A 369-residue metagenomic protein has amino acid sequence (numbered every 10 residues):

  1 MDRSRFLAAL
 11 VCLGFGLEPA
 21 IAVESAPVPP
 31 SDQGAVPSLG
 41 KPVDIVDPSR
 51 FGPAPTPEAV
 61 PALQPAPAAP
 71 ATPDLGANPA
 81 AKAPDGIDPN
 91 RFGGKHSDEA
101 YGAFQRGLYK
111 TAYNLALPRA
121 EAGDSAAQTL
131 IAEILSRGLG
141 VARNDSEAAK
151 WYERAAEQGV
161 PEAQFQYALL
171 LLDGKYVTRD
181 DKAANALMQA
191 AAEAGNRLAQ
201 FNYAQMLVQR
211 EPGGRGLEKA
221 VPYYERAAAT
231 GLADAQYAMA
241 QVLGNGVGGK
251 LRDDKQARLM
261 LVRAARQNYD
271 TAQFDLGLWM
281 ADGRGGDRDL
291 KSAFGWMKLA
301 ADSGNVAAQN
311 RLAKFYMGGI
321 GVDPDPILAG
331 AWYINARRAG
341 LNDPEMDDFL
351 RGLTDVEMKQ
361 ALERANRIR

Functional and structural regions predicted by a protein language model:
M1-E24: Sec-dependent N-terminal signal peptides
A22-R106, N114, P118-E121, E157: Compositionally biased, proline/threonine/alanine/serine-rich low-complexity intrinsically disordered stretches
P84-D85, P89, P324, N335-R369: Terminal, low-structured helical/coil segments at or just beyond the last alpha-helical repeat
P89-F92, H96, G107-L108, E121-D124 (+17 more regions): Short helix-capping/linker turns of helical repeat alpha-solenoids
G94-A103, L130-R137, A168-D173, N202-Q209 (+4 more regions): Hydrophobic face of amphipathic alpha-helices that form TPR/SEL1-like repeat modules and related alpha-solenoid
R106-T111, A142-W151, T178-L187, G213-Y223 (+3 more regions): Structural signature of tandem alpha-helical TPR/SEL1-like repeats, specifically the intra-repeat loop/turn
N114-L117, E153, Q189, E225 (+4 more regions): Alpha-solenoid helical repeat scaffolds
R311, G330-Y333: C-terminal soluble interaction/assembly domains
